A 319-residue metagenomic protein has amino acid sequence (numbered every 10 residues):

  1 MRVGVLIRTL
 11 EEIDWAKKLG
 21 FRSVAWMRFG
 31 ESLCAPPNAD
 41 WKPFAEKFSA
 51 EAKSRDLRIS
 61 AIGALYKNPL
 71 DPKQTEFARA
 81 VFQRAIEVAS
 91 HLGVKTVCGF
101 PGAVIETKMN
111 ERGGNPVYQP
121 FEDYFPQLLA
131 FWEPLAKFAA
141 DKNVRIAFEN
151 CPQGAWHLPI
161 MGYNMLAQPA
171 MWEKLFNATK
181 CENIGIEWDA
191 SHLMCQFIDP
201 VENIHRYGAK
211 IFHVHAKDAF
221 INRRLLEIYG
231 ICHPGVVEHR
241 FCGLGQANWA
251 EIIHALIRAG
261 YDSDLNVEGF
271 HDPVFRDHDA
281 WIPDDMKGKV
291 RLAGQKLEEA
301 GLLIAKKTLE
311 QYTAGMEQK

Functional and structural regions predicted by a protein language model:
M1-G4, T9-S23, G93, T107-R112 (+2 more regions): Histidine-acidic metal/acid-base catalytic patches
M1-V5, F48-S49, K53, R58-S60 (+1 more regions): Mobile, glycine- and charge-enriched loop segments and immediately flanking short secondary-structure elements within
T9-E11, R28-G30, L65-N68, P101-I105 (+4 more regions): Active-site-proximal loop/turn and secondary-structure-junction residues that shape catalytic pockets, frequently
E12, F48, A85, L135 (+1 more regions): Aromatic/hydrophobic pocket-lining residues that form π-stacking "cages" and hydrophobic walls in ligand
A25-S49, V104-T107: Glycine-rich, proline-tolerant flexible connector loops at the mouths of alpha/beta enzymes
P37-A50, F77-A80, Q127-A130, G245-W249: Aromatic- and glycine-enriched glycan-recognition loops and surfaces that form the carbohydrate-binding subsites
S54, D71-G185, C195, G288 (+3 more regions): Active-site acidic/histidine proton-transfer and metal-coordination neighborhood in alpha/beta enzyme cores
I59-A61, C98, I146-F148, W188 (+2 more regions): Hydrophobic residues in well-ordered beta-strands that form the structural core
